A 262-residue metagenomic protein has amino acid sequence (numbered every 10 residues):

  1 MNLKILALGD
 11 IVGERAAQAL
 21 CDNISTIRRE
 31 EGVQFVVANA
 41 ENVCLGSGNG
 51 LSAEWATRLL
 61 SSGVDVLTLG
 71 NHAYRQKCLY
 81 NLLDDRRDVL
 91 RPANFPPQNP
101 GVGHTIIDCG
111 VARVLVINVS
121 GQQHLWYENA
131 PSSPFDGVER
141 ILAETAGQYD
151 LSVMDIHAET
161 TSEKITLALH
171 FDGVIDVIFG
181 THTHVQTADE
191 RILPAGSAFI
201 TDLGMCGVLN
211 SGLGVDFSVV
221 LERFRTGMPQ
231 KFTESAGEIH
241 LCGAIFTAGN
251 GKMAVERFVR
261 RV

Functional and structural regions predicted by a protein language model:
M1-V262: Acidic, metal/ion-coordinating pockets
